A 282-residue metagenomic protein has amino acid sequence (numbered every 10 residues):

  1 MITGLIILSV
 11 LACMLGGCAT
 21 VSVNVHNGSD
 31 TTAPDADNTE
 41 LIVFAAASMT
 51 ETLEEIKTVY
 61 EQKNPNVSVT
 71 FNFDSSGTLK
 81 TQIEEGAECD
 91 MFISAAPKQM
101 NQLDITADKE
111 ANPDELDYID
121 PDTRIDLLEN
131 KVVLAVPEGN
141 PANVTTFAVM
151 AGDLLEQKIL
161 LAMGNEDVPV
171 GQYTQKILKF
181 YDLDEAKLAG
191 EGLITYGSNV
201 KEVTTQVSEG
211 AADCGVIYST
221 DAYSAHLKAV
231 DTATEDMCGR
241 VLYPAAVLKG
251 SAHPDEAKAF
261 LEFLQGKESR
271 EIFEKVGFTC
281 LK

Functional and structural regions predicted by a protein language model:
M1-L5: Bacterial N-terminal signal peptides that target proteins for export
I7-V10, N24: Intrinsically disordered and other compositionally biased segments
C13-G17: C-terminal motif of bacterial Sec signal peptides marking the signal peptidase cleavage site
C18-K63, N72, G77, T81-E84 (+6 more regions): Exported/periplasmic ABC-transporter solute-binding proteins
D90-S94: Periplasmic-binding protein-like
